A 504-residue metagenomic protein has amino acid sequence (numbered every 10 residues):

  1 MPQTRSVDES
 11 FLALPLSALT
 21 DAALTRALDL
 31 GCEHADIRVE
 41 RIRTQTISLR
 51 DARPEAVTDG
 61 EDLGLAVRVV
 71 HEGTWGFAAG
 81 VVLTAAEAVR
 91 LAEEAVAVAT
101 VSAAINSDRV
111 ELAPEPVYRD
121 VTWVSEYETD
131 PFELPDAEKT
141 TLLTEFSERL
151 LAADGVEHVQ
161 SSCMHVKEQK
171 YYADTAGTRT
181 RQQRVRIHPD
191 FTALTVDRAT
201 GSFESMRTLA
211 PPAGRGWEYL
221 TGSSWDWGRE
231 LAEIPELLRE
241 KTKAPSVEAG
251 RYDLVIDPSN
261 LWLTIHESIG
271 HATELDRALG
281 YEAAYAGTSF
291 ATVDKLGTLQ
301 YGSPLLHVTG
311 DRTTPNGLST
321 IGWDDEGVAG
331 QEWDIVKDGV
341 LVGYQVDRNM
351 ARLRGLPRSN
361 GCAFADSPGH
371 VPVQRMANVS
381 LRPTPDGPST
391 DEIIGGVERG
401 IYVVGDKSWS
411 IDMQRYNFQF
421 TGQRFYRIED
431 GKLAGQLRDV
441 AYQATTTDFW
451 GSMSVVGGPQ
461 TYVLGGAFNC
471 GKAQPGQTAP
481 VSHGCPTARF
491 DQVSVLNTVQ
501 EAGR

Functional and structural regions predicted by a protein language model:
M1-R504: N-terminal small-residue-enriched
